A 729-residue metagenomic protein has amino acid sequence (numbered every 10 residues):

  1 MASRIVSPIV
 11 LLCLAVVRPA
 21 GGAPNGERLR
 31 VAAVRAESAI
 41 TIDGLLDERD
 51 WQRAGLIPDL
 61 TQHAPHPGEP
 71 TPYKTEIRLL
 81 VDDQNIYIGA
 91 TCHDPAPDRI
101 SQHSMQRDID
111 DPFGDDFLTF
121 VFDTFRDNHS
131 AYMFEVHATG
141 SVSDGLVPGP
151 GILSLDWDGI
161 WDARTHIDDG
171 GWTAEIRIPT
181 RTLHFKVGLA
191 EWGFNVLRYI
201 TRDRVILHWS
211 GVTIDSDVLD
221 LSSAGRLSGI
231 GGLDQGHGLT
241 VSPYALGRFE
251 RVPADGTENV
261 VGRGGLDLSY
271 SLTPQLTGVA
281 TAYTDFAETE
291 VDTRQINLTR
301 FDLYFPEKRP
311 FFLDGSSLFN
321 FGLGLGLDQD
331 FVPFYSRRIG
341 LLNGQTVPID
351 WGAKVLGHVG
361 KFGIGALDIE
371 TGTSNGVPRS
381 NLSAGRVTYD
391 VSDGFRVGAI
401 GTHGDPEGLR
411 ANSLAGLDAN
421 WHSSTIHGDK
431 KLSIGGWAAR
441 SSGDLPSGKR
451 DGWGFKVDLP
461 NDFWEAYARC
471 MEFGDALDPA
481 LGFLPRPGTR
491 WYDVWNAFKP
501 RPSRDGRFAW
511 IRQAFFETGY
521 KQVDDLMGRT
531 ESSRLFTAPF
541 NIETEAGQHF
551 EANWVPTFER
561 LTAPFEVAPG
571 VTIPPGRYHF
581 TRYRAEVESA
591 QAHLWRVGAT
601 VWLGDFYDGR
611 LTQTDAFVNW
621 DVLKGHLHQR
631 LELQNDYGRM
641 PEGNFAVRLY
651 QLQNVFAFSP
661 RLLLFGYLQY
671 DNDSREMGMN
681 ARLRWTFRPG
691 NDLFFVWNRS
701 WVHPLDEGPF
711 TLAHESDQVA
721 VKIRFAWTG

Functional and structural regions predicted by a protein language model:
M1-I9: Bacterial N-terminal signal peptides that target proteins for export
V10-G21: Hydrophobic h-region of N-terminal signal peptides that target proteins for export in Gram-negative bacteria
G22-D390, G398-A399, L409: Structural preference for beta-rich elements and adjacent junctions enriched in aromatics
L29, T75-I77, Q84-I86, D116-L118 (+30 more regions): Structural beta-strand/beta-sheet cores of well-ordered domains, especially the beta-sheet scaffolds that support
G211-D234, T371-G428, Q548-W602, Q613: Outer-membrane beta-barrel transmembrane domain signature of Gram-negative proteins, especially the mid-to-C-terminal
T257-N259, D267, T277, F286-R504 (+3 more regions): Catalytic-domain carbohydrate-binding cleft regions of carbohydrate-active enzymes
P348, T425, D429-L432, G436-G729: Exposed, low-structure sequence patches enriched in small/polar residues
